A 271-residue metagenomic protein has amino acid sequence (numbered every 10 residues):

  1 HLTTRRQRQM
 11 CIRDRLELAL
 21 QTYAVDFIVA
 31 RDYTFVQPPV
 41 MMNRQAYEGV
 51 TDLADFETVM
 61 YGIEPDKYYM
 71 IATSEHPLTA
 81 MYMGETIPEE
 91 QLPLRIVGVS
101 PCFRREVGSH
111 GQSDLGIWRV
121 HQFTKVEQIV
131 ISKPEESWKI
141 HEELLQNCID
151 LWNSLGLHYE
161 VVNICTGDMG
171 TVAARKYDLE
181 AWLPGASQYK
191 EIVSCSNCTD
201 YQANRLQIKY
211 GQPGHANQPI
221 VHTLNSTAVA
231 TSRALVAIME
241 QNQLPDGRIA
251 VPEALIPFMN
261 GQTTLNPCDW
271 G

Functional and structural regions predicted by a protein language model:
H1-R8, I12: Single conserved hydrophobic/aromatic residue that forms the stacking wall/gate of nucleotide- or nucleobase-binding
R13-S232, V236-T263, C268-G271: Structured aminoacyl-transfer and RNA-binding surfaces used for tRNA recognition/handling in the translation apparatus
